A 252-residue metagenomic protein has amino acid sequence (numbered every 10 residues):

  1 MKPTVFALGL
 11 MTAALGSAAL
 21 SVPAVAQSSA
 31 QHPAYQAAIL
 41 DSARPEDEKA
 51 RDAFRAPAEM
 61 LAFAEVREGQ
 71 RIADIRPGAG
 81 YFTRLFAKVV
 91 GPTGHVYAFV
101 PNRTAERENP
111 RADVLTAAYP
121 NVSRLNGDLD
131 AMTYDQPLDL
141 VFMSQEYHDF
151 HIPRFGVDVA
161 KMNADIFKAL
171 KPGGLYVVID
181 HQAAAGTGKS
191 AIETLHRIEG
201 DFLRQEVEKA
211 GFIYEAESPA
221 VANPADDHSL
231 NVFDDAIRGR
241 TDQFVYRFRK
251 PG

Functional and structural regions predicted by a protein language model:
Y35-F63, R67: Class I SAM-dependent methyltransferase Rossmann-like catalytic core, especially the SAM/SAH-binding loop
E68-G78: Conserved class I S-adenosyl-L-methionine
A87-K88, V157-P172: A short glycine-rich, Lys/Arg-flanked "PGG" loop and its adjoining helix->strand segment in the class I
Y119, M132-F142: A short acidic, Gly/Pro-enriched loop at the edge of an enzyme's catalytic core that lines a small-molecule cofactor
D139-A160: A short SAM/SAH-binding and catalytic strip from SAM-dependent methyltransferases
G173-H181: Conserved beta-strand signature within the Rossmann-like core of class I S-adenosyl-L-methionine
G188-A216: Conserved Class I S-adenosyl-L-methionine
A225-G252: Core SAM-dependent methyltransferase catalytic element
